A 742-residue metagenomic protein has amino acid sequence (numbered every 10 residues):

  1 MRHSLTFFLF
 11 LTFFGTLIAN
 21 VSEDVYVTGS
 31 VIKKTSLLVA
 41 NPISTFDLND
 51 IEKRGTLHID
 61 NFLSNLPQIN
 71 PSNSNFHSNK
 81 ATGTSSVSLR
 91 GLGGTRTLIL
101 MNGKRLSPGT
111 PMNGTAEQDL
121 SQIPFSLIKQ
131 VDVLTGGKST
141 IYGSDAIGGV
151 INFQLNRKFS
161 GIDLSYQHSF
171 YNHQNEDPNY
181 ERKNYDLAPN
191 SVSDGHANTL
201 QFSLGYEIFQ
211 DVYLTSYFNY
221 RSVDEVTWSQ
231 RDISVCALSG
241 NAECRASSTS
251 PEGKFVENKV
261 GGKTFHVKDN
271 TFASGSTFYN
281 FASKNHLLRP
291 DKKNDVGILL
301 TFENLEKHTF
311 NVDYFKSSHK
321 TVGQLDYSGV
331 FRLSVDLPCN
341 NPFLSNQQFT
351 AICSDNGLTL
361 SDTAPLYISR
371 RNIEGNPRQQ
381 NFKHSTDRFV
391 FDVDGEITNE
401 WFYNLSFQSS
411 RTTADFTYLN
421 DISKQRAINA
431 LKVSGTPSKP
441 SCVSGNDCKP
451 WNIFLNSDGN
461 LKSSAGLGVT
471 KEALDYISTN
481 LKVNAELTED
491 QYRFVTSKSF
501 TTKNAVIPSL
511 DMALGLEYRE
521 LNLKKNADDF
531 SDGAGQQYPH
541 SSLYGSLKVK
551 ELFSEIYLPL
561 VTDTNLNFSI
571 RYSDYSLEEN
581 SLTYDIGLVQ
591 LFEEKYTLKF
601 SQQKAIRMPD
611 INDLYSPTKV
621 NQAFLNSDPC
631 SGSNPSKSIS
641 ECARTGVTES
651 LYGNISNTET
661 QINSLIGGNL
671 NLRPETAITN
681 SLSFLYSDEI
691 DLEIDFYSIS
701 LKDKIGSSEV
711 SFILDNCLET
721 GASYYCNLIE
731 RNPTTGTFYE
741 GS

Functional and structural regions predicted by a protein language model:
D24-R54, T110: N-terminal periplasmic "start-of-domain" segments of outer-membrane beta-barrel proteins
N61, N65-P67, P71, N75-N79 (+10 more regions): Surface-exposed beta-strand-turn/loop segments characteristic of Gram-negative outer-membrane beta-barrels
S85, G149, S160, N198-F202 (+8 more regions): Hydrophobic, lipid-facing positions within transmembrane beta-strands of outer-membrane proteins
G91, L155, Y206-E207, L300-N304 (+6 more regions): Residue-level signature of outer-membrane beta-barrel architecture
G137, H168-N172, Y220-D224, K316-K320 (+8 more regions): Transmembrane beta-strands of outer-membrane beta-barrel pores
K158-G161, I208-D211, L305-T309, E396-Y403 (+6 more regions): Short loop/turn motifs that connect adjacent beta-strands in outer-membrane beta-barrel proteins
I162-L164, Q210, L214-S216, H308-V312 (+7 more regions): Transmembrane beta-strands of outer-membrane beta-barrel proteins
M608-E693, S742: Outer-membrane beta-barrel signature, preferentially recognizing the C-terminal barrel domain of Gram-negative
